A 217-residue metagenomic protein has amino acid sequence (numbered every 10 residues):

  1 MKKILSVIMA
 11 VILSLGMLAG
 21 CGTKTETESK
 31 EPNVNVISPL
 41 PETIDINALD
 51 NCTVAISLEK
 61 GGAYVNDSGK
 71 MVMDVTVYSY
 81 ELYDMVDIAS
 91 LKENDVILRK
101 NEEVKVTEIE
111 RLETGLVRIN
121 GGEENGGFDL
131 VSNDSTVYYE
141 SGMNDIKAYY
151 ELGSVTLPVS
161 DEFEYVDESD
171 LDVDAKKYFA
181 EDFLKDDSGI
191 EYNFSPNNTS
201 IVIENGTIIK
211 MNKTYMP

Functional and structural regions predicted by a protein language model:
M1-A19: Sec-dependent bacterial lipoprotein signal peptides
L15-V34: Sec-dependent signal peptide cleavage junction
E28-P217: Solvent-exposed hydroxyl-ligand-binding patches built from regularly spaced Ser/Thr and small hydrophobics
